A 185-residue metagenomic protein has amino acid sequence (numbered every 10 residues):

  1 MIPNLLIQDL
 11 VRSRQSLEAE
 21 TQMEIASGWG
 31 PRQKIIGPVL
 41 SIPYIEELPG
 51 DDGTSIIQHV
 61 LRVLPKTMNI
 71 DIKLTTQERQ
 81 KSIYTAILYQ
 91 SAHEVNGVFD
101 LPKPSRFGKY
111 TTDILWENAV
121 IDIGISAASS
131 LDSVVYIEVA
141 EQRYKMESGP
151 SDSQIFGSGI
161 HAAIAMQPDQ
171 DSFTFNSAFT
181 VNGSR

Functional and structural regions predicted by a protein language model:
M1-D9: Hydrophobic alpha-helical transmembrane signal-anchor segments
S16, E20, S27-G28, R32-G37 (+2 more regions): Soluble non-transmembrane domains of integral membrane proteins
